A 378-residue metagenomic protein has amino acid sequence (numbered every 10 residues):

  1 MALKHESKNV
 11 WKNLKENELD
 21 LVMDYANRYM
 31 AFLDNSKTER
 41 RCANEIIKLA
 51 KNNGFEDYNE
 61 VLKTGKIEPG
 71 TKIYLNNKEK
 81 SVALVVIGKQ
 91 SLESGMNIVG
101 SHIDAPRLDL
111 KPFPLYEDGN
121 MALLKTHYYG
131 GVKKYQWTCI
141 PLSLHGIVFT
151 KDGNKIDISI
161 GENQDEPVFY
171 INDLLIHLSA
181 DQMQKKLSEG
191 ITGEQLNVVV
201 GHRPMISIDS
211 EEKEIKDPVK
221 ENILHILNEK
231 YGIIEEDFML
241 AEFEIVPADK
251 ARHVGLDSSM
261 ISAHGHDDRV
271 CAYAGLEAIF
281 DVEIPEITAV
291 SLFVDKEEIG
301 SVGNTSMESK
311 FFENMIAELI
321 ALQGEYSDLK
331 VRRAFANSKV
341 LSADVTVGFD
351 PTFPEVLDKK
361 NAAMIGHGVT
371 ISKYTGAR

Functional and structural regions predicted by a protein language model:
M1-R378: N-terminal hydrophobic/helix-forming segments and targeting peptides
